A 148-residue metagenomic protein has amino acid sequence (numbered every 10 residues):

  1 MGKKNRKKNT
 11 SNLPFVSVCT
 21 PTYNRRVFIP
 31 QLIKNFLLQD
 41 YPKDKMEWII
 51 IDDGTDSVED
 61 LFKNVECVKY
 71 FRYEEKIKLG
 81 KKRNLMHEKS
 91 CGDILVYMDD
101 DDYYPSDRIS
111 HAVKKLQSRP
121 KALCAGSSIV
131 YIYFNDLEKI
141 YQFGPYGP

Functional and structural regions predicted by a protein language model:
M1-L38: N-proximal low-complexity "stem/linker" segments adjacent to membrane-targeting elements
I33-E74: Acidic donor-binding segment of Leloir-type glycosyltransferases
I33-K34, G92, P105-Q117: Short alpha-helix within the catalytic core of nucleotide-sugar-dependent glycosyltransferases
Y73-S90: Glycine-rich, basic loop-to-helix element that forms the pyrophosphate-binding segment of sugar-nucleotide handling
L95: Short aromatic/hydrophobic "clamp" motif used to bind/position activated sugar donors
D99-Y103: The conserved acidic donor/metal-binding loop of glycosyltransferases
I109-K139: Conserved donor NDP-sugar-binding/catalytic core segment of glycosyltransferases
D136-P148: A recurrent flexible, glycine/aromatic-enriched loop bordering the glycosyltransferase active site that acts as
